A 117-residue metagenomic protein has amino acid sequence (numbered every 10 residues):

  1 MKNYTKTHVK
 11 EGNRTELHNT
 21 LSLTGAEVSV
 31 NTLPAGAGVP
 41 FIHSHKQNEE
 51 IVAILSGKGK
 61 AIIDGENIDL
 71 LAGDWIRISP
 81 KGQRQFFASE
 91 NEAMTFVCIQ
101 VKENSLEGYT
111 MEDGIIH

Functional and structural regions predicted by a protein language model:
M1-A26, E107-H117: A short, N-terminal "cap"/entry segment at the start of jelly-roll beta-barrel domains of the cupin/DSBH fold
K10, R14, S29-H45: Conserved short histidine dyad/triad with adjacent acidic residue
N19-T20, P40-H45, F87-S89, G108-Y109: Short histidine-centered beta-strand/loop micro-motifs that create catalytic or ligand/metal-coordination sites
T24, I62-E66: Short strand-coil-strand connectors
T32-L33, S44-I62, I99-V101: Short, conserved beta-strand element in jelly-roll/cupin
G38-V39, S44, K60, I76 (+1 more regions): Histidine-centered metal-chelating micro-motifs
G65-K81: Short acidic-glycine-tyrosine-enriched beta hairpin
P80-L106: Ligand-binding loop in jelly-roll beta-barrel domains
